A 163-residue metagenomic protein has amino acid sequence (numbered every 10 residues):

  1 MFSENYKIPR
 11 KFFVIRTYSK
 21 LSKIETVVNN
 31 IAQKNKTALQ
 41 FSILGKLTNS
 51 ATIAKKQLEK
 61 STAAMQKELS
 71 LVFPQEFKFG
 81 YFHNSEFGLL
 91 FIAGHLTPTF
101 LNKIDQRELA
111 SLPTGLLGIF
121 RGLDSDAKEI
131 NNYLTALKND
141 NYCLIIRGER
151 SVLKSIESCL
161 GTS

Functional and structural regions predicted by a protein language model:
M1-S163: Positively charged, small/polar-rich N-terminal and surface patches that mediate targeting and assembly and bind
